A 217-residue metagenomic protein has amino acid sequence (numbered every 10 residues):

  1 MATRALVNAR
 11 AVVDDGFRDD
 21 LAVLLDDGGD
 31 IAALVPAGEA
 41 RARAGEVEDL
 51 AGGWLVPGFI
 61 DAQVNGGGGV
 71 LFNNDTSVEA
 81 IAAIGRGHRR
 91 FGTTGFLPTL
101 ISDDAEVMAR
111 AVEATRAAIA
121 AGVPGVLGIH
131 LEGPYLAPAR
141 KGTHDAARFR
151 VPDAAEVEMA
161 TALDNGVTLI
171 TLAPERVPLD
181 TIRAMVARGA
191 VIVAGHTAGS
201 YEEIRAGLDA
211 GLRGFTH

Functional and structural regions predicted by a protein language model:
M1-A42: N-terminal metal-binding scaffold of metallo-dependent hydrolase/deaminase domains
A2-V7, R41-A82, R86: Replace "His-x-His-based motif
A9, V23, G29, G52 (+5 more regions): Divalent metal-coordination and catalytic microenvironments
L55-G69, E132-T143, E175-R183: N-terminal small/glycine-rich loop or linker at the start of catalytic domains across soluble metabolic enzymes
N65-G67, A82-A111, P124-P138, D164-E175 (+2 more regions): Divalent metal-dependent hydrolysis catalytic cores, especially in the metallo-beta-lactamase
G66-V78, T143-R150, T171, V191-G195: Active-site mouth loops of central-metabolism enzymes
I84-G85, A109-R116, V157, I182: Generic structural signal for well-ordered alpha-helices, preferentially at hydrophobic/aromatic core positions
R150-T216: Histidine/acidic residue-rich metal-binding segments in metalloenzymes
